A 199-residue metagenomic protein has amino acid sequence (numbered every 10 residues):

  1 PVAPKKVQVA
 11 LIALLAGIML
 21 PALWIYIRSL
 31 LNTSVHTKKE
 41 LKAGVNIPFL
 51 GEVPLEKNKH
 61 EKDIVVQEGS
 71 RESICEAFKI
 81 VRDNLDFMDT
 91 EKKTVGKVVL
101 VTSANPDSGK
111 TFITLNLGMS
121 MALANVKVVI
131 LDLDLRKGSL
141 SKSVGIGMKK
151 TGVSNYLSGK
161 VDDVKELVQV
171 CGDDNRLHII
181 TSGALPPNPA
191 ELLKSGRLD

Functional and structural regions predicted by a protein language model:
P1-V2: Polar/charged helix-initiation
L11-V129, L133-S154, S158, D162-E166 (+3 more regions): Short boundary/hinge segments that flank catalytic cores
I180: Conserved acidic segment of CheY-like receiver
G183: Active-site-proximal beta-strand/loop segments in catalytic clefts of secreted hydrolases
